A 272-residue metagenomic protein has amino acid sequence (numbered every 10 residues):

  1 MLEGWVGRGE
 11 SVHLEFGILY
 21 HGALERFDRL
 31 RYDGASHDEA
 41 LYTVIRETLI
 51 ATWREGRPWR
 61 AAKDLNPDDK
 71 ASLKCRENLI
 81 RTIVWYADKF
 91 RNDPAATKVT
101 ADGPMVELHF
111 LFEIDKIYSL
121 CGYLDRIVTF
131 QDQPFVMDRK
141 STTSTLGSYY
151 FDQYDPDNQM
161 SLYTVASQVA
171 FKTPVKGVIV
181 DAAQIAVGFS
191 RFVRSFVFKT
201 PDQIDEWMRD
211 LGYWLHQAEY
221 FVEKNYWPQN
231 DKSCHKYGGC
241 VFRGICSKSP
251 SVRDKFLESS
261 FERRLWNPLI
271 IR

Functional and structural regions predicted by a protein language model:
M1, Q133-K140, G212-E219: Active-site-adjacent bridging/hinge elements
M1-Y32, E107, G239-F242: Nuclease catalytic cores
G7, S11-L14, Y150-Y154, D231: Short, solvent-exposed segments of well-ordered alpha helices
V12, F16, C75, L79 (+1 more regions): Hydrophobic (often cysteine-bearing) scaffold residues that line and stabilize catalytic clefts of nucleotide/cofactor
G22, R26, R81, W85 (+2 more regions): Residue-level signal for well-ordered alpha-helical scaffold segments within enzymatic catalytic domains
A23-V106: A non-catalytic, helix-rich entry segment at domain boundaries
E39-T43, L73, D152-D155, T164-R272: Metal-dependent nuclease catalytic regions and adjoining charged, substrate-binding loops involved in nucleic-acid end
D102-T164, Q168: Non-catalytic protein-protein interaction segments used by genome-maintenance enzymes to assemble and couple activities
